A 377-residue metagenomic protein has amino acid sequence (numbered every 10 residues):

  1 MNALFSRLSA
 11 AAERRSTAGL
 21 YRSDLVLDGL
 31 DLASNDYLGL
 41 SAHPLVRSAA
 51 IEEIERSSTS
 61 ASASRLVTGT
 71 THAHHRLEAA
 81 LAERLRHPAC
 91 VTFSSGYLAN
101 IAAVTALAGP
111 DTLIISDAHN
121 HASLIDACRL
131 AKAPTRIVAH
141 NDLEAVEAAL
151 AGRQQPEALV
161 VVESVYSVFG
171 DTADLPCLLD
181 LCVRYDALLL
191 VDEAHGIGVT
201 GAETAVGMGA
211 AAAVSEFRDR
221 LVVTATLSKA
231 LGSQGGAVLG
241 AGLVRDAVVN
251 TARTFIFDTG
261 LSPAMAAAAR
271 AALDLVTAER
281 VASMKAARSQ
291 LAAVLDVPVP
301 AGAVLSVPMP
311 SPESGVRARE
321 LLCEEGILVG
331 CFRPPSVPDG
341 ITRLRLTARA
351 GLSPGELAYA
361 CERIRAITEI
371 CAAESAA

Functional and structural regions predicted by a protein language model:
N2-S60, A187: N-terminal "arm"/small-domain region of PLP-dependent enzymes with the aminotransferase-like
P44, S48, E52, E83 (+2 more regions): PLP-dependent enzyme catalytic core of the Aspartate aminotransferase-like
R47-S48, S58-S95, R288: Conserved N-terminal alpha-helix of the aminotransferase class I/II PLP-enzyme fold
A103-A122, L143: Conserved PLP-anchoring active-site segment centered on the Schiff-base-forming lysine
R136-V191: Active-site phosphate-binding strand-loop segment of PLP-dependent enzymes
A210-A247: Active-site PLP attachment segment
A264-S283, V294-D296: Amphipathic alpha-helix from the class-I
M284-G326, S336, G340-I341, A348-A350: Conserved PLP-binding catalytic core of the aspartate aminotransferase-like
